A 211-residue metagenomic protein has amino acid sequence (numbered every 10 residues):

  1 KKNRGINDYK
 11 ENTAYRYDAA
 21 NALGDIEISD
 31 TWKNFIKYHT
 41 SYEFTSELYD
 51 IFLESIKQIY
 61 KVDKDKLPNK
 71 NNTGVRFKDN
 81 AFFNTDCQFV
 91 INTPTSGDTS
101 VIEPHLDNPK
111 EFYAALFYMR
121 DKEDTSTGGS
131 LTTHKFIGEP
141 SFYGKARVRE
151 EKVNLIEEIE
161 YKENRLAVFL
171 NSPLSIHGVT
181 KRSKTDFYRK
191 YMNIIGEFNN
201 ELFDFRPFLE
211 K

Functional and structural regions predicted by a protein language model:
K1-T40: Non-heme Fe(II)-dependent double-stranded beta-helix
S29-K37, T45-F208: Catalytic core of non-heme Fe(II) oxygenases with the double-stranded beta-helix
